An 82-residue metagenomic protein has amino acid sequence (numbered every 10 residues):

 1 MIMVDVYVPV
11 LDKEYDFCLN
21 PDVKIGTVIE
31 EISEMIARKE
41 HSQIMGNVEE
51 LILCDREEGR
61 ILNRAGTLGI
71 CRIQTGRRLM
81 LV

Functional and structural regions predicted by a protein language model:
M1-V82: Ubiquitin system architectures
